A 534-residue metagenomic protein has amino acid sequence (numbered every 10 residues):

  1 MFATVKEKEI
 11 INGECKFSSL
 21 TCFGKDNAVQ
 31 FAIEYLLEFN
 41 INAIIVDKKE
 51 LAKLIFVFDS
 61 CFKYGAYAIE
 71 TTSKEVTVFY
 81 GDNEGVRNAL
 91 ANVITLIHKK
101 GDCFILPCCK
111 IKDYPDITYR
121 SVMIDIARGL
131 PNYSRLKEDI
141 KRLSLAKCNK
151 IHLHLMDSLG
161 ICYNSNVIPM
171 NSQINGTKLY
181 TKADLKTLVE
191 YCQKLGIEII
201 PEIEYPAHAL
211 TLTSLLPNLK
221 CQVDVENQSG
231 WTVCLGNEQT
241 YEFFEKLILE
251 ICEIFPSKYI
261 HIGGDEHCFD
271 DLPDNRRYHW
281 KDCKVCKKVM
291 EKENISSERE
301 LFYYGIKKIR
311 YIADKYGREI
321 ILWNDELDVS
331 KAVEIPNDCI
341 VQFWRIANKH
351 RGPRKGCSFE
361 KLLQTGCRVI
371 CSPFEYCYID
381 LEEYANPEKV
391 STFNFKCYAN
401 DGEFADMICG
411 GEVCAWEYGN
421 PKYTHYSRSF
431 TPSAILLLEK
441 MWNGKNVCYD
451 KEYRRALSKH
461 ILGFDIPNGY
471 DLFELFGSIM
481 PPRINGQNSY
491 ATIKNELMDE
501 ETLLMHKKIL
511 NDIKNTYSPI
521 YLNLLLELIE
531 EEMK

Functional and structural regions predicted by a protein language model:
M1-K112, I312, Y316, I320-V329 (+4 more regions): Acidic, contiguous N-terminal accessory segments
M1-N12, F62-H261, D271, N275-R276 (+5 more regions): Feature activates predominantly on carbohydrate-active enzymes
N42, N149, G196-E198, E319 (+1 more regions): Residue-level detector of anion-binding/catalytic polar loops
E50, D157-S158, Y205-A207, L327 (+1 more regions): Conserved beta-strand edge residues that scaffold enzyme active sites
D82, H267-D271, R276-K445: Catalytic-core regions of glycoside hydrolase
E138, A183-T187, Q239-K246, L301-K308 (+12 more regions): Generic recognition of stable, solvent-exposed alpha-helical segments in well-folded globular domains
G263-D265: Glycine-rich beta-strand-to-loop/alpha-helix junction loops that act as flexible
V447-K534: C-terminal non-catalytic alpha-helical accessory regions
